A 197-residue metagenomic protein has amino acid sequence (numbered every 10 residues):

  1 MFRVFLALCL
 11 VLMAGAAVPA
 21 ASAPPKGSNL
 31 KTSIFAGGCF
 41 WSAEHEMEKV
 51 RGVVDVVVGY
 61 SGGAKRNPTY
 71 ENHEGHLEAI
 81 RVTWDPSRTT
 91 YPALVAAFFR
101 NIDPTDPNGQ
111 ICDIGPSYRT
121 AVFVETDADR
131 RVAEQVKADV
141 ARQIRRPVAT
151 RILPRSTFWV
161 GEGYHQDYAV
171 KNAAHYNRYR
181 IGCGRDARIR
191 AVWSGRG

Functional and structural regions predicted by a protein language model:
F2, A17-G197: Flexible coil/turn and secondary-structure edge motifs
R3-A16: Bacterial N-terminal signal peptides
